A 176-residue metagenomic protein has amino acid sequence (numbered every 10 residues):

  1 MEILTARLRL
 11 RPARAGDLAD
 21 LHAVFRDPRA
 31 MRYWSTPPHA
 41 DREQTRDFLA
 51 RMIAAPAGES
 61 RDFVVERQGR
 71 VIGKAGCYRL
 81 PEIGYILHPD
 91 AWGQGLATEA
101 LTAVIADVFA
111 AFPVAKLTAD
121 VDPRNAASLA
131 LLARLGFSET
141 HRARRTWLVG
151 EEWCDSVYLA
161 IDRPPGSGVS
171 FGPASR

Functional and structural regions predicted by a protein language model:
M1-R32, D62-R176: Acyl-donor (CoA/ACP) binding surface of acyl/acetyltransferases
R29-R51: Conserved GNAT-fold acetyl-CoA-binding loop/helix
A40-E43, M52-A54, E66, G93-Q94: Juxtamembrane/interface motifs at transmembrane-helix termini
T45-D47, I53, C154, V169: A generic membrane alpha-helix/interface feature
R51-M52, D107: A generic secondary-structure signal
I53-G58, F137: Short loop/turn motifs at secondary-structure junctions and domain boundaries
